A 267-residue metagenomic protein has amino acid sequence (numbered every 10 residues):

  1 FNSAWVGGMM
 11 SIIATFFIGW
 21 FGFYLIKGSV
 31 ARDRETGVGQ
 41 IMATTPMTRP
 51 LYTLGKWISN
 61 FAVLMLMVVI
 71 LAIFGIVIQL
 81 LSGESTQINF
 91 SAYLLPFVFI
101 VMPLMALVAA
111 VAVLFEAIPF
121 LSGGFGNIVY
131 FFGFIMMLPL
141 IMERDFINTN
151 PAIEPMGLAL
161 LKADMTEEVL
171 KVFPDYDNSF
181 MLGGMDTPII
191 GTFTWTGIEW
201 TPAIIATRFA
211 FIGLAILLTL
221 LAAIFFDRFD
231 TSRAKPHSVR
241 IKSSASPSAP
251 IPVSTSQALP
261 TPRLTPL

Functional and structural regions predicted by a protein language model:
F1, G123-F225: Terminal transmembrane helical anchor/hairpin motif
F1-F21, L54-S122: Secretory targeting signals
F1-S29, D33, M185, F209 (+1 more regions): Hydrophobic alpha-helical transmembrane segments
Y24-L25, P96-F97, V101, I204 (+1 more regions): Residue-level signature of transmembrane alpha-helical cores of multipass secondary-active transporters and flippases
L25, G37-V38, I73, A109-A110 (+1 more regions): Transmembrane alpha-helix boundary/hinge residues in polytopic small-molecule transporters
I26-L66, L267: Helix-loop-helix units of permease transmembrane domains in multi-pass membrane transporters, especially ABC
R32, T45, I76-L80, A117 (+1 more regions): Transmembrane helix-loop junction
G55-M67, F97-V98, I128-M137, K242-P247: Transmembrane alpha-helical segments of multi-pass membrane proteins
